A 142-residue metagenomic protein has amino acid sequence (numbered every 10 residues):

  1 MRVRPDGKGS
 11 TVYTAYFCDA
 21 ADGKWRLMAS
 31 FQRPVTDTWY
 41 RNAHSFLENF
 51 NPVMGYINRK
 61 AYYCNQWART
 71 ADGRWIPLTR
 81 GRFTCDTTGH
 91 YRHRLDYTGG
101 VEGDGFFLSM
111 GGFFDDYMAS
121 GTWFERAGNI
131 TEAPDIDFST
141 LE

Functional and structural regions predicted by a protein language model:
M1-L27: Carbohydrate-binding surfaces in secreted/extracellular proteins
R2, A29-E142: Ligand-recognition surfaces built from glycine- and aromatic
